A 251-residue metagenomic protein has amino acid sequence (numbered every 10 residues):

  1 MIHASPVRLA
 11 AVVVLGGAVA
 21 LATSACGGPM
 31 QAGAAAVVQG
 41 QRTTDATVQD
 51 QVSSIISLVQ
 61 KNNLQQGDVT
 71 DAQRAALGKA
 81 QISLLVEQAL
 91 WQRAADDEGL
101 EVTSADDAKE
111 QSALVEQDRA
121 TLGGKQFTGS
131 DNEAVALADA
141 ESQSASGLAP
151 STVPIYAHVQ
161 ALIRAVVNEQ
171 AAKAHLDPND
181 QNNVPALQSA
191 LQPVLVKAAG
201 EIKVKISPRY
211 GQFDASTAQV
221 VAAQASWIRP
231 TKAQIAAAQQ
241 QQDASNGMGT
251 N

Functional and structural regions predicted by a protein language model:
M1-Q73, S189-N251: Short, low-structural-confidence N-terminal segments
R8-A11, K79, I155: Alpha-helical transmembrane segments of integral membrane proteins
V19, G33, Q88, P154-I155 (+1 more regions): A broadly tuned, weak detector of single residues within folded domains
P29-S142: N-terminal targeting/tethering segments
D50-L77, T152-P185: Well-structured core secondary-structure elements of compact alpha/beta domains
D106-G123, Q181-I206: Short, mixed-charge aromatic SLiMs
Q126-A174, N179, Q192, K205-R209 (+2 more regions): Proteostasis/folding factors centered on peptidyl-prolyl cis-trans isomerases
